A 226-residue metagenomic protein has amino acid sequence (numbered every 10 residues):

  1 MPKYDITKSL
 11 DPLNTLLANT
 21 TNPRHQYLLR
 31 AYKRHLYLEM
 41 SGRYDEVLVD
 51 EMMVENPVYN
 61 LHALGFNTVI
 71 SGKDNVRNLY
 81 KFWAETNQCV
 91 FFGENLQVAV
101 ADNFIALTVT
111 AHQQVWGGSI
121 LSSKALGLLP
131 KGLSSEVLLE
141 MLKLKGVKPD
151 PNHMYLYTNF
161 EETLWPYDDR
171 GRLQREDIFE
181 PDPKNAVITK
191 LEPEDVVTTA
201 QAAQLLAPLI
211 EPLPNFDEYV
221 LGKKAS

Functional and structural regions predicted by a protein language model:
M1-S226: C-terminal and inter-domain tail/linker signature
